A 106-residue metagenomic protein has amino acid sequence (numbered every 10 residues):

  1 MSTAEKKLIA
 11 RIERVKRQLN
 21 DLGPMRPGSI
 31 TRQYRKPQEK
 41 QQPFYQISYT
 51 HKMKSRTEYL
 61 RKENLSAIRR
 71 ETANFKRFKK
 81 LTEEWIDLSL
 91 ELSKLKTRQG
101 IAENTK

Functional and structural regions predicted by a protein language model:
M1-K106: A positively charged, amphipathic N-terminal helix/segment that binds anionic biomolecules
